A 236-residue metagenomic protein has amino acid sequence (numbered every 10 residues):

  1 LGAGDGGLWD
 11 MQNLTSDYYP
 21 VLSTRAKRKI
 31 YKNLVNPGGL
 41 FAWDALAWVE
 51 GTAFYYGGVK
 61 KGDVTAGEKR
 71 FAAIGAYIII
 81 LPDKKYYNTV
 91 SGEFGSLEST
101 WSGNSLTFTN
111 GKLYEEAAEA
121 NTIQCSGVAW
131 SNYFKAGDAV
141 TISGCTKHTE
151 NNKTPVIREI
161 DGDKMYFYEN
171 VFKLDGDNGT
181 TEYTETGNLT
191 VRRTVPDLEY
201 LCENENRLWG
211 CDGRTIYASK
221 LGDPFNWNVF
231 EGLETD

Functional and structural regions predicted by a protein language model:
L1-D236: Recognizes the extracellular SEMA beta-propeller fold with strongest preference for semaphorin/plexin SEMA domains
